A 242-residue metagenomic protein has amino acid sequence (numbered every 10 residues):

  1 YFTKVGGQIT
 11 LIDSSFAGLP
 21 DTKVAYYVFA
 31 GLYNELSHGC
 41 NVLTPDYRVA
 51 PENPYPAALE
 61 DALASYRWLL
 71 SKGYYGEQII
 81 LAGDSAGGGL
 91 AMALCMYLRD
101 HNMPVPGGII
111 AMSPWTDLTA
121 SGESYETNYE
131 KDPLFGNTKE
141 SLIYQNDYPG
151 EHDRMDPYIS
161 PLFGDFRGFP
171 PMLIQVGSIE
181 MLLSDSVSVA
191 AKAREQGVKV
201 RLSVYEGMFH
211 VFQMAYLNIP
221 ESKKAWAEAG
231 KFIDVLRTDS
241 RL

Functional and structural regions predicted by a protein language model:
Y1-L242: Alpha/beta-hydrolase superfamily serine-hydrolase fold, recognizing
